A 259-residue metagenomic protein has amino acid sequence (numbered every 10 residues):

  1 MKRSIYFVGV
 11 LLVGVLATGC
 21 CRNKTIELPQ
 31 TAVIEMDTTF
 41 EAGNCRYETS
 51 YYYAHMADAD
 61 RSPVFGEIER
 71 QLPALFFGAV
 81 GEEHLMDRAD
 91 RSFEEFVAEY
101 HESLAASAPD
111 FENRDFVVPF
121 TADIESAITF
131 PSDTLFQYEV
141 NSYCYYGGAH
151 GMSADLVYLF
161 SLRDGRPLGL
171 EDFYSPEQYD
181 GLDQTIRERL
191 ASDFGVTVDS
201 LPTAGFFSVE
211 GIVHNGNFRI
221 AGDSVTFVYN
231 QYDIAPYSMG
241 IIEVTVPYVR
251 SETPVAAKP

Functional and structural regions predicted by a protein language model:
M1-T18: Sec-dependent bacterial lipoprotein signal peptides
C20-P259: Compositionally biased intrinsically disordered regions enriched in Thr/Gly
